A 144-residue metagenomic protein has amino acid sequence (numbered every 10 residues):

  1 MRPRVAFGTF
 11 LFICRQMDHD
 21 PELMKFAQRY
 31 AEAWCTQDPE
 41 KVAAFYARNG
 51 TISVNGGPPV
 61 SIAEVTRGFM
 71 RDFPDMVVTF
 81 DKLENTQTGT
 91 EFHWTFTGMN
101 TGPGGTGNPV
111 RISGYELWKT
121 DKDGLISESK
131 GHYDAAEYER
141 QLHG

Functional and structural regions predicted by a protein language model:
V5-G144: C-terminal and inter-domain tail/linker signature
